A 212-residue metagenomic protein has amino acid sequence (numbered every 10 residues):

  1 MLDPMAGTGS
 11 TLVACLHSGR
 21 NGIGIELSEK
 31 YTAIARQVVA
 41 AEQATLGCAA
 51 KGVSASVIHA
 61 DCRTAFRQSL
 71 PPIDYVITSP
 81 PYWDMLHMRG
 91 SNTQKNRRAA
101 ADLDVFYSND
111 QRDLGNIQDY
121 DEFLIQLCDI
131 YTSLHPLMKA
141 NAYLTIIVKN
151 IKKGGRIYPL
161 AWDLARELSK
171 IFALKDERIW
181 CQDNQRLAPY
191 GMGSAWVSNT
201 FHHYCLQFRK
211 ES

Functional and structural regions predicted by a protein language model:
M1-S212: Class I S-adenosyl-L-methionine-dependent methyltransferase catalytic core
